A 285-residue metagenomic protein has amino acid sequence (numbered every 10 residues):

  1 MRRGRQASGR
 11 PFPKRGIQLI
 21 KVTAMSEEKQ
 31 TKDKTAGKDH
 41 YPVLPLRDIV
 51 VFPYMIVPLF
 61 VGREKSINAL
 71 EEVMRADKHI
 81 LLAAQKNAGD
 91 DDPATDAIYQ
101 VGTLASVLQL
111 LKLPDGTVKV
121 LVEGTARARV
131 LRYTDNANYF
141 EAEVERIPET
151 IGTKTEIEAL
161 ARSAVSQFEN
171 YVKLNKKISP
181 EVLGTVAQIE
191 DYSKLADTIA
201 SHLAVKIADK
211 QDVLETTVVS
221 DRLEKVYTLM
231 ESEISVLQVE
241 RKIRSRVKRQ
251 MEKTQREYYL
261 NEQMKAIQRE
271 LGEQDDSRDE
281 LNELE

Functional and structural regions predicted by a protein language model:
R2-R10: Short Gly/Ser/Thr- and charged-rich N-terminal loops/segments that act as flexible capping/hinge elements
I17-E285: N-terminal low-complexity, acidic/polar interaction/targeting segments
